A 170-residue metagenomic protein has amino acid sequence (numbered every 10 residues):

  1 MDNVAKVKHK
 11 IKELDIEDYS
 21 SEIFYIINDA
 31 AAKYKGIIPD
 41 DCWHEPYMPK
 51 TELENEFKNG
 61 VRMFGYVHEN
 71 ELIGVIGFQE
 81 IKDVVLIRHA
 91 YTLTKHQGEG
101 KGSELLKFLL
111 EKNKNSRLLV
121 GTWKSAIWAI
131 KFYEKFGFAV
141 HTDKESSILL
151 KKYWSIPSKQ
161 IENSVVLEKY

Functional and structural regions predicted by a protein language model:
M1-D18, V165-Y170: Conserved N-terminal entry element of GNAT/NAT acetyltransferase domains
A5, E134-D143: Conserved acetyl-CoA-binding loop of GNAT-fold acetyltransferases
N28-L53: Conserved GNAT-fold acetyl-CoA-binding loop/helix
E52-F64, Q160-N163: A short helix-loop-beta-strand connector motif used in the catalytic cores of GNAT acetyltransferases and, in some
G65, E71-Q79, L86-Y91: Conserved beta-strand in the GNAT
A90-Q97, T122-K124: A short, internal acetyl-CoA/4′-phosphopantetheine-binding micro-motif in the GNAT/acyltransferase core
T92, G98-E111, K135: Conserved acetyl-CoA-binding loop-helix of GNAT-fold acetyltransferases
V120-I130, S146-K151, S158: Conserved beta-strand-loop-alpha-helix junction that forms the acyl-donor binding cleft
